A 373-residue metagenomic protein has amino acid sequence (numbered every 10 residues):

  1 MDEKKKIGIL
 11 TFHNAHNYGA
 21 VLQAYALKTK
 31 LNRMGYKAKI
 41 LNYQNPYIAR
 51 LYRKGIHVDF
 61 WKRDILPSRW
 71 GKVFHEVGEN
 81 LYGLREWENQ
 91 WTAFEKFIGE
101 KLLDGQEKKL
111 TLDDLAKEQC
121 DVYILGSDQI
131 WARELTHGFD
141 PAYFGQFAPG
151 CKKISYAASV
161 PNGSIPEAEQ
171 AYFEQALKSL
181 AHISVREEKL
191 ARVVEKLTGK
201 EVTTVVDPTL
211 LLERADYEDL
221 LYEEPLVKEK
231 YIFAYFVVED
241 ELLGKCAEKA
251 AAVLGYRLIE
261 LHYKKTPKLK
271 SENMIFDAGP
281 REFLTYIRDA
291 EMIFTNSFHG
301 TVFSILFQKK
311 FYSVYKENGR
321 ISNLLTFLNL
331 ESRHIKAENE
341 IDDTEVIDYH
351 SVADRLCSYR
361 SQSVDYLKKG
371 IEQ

Functional and structural regions predicted by a protein language model:
M1-Q373: Active-site anion-handling motifs in enzyme catalytic cores
